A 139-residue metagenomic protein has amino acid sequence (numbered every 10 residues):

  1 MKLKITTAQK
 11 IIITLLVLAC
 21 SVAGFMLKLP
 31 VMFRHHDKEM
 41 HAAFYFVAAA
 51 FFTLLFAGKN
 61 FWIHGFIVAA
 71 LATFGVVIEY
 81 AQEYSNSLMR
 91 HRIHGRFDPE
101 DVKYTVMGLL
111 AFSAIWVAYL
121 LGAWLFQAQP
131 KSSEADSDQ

Functional and structural regions predicted by a protein language model:
M1-E100, V106-Q139: Bulky hydrophobic segments
